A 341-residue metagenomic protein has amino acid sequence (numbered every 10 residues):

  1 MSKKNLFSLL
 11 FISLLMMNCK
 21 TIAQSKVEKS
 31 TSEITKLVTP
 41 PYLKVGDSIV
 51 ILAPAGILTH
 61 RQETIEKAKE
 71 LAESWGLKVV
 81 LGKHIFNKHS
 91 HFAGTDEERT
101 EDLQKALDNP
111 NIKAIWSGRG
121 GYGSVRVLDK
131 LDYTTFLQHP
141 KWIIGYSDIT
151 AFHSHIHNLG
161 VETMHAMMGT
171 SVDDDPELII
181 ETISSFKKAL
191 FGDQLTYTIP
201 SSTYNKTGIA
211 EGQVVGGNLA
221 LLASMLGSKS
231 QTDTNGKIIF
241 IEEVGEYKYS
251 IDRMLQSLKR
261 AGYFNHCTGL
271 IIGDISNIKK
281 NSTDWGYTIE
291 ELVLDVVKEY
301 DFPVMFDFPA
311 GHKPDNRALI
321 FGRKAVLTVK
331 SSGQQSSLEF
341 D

Functional and structural regions predicted by a protein language model:
M1-S30: Bacterial Sec-dependent N-terminal signal peptides
Q24-N111: ATP/NTP phosphate-donor binding region
N111, L137-W142, V161, C267-T268 (+1 more regions): A short helix->loop->beta-strand "cap" motif at the edges of active sites that frequently abuts
G120-Q138: Short Gly/Thr/Asp-enriched flexible loops that form oxyanion-binding sites at enzyme active sites
Y133-H155, E162-M168: Short, acidic/small-residue loops that bind anionic groups at enzyme active sites
E162-G227: Conserved anion/nucleotide-ligand pocket segment
V214-L258: Oxyanion-binding "anion nests"
L258-D341: C-terminal active-site/capping subdomain that shapes the small-molecule cofactor and substrate pocket of enzyme
